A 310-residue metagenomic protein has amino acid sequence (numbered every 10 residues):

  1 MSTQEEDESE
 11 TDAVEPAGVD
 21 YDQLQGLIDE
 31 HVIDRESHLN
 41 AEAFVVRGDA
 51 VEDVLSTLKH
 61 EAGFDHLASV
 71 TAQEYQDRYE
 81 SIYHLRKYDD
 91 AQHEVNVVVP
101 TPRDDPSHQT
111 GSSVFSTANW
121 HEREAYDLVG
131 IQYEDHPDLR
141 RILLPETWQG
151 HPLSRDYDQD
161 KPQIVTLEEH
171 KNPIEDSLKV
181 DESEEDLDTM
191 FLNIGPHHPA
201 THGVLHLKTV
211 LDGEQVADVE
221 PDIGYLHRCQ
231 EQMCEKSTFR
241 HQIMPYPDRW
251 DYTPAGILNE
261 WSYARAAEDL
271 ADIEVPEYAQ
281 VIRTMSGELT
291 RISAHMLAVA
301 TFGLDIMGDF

Functional and structural regions predicted by a protein language model:
M1-G213: Terminal low-complexity/charged segments
S2, E8-S9, E146-P152, D158-P196 (+1 more regions): Catalytic cofactor-binding cores of redox enzymes
